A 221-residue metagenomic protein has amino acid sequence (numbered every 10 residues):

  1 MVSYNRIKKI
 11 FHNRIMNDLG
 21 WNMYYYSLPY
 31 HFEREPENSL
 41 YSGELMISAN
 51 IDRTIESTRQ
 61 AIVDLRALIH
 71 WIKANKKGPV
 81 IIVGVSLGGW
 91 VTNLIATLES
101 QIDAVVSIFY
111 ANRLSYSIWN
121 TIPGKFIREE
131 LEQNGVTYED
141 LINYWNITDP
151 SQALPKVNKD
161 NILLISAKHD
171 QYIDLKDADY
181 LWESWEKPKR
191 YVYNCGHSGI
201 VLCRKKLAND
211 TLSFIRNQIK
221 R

Functional and structural regions predicted by a protein language model:
M1-R14, D18-R59: Cap/lid segment of the alpha/beta-hydrolase catalytic domain
V83-T92: Gly/Ala-rich beta-loop-alpha elbow adjacent to hydrolase catalytic centers
N93-T137, V192: Hydrolase active-site cap/lid region
T137-L154: Active-site nucleophile elbow and catalytic-triad environment of alpha/beta-hydrolase enzymes
V157-N158, L163-S166, D170: Short beta-strand/loop motif that positions the catalytic acidic residue of the alpha/beta-hydrolase fold
D160-I162, D174-E183: Short alpha-helix in the alpha/beta-hydrolase fold that links the catalytic acid
K168-I173, H197-S198: Acidic catalytic loop of the alpha/beta-hydrolase fold
C195-A208: Catalytic histidine-centered segment of alpha/beta-hydrolase-like enzymes
